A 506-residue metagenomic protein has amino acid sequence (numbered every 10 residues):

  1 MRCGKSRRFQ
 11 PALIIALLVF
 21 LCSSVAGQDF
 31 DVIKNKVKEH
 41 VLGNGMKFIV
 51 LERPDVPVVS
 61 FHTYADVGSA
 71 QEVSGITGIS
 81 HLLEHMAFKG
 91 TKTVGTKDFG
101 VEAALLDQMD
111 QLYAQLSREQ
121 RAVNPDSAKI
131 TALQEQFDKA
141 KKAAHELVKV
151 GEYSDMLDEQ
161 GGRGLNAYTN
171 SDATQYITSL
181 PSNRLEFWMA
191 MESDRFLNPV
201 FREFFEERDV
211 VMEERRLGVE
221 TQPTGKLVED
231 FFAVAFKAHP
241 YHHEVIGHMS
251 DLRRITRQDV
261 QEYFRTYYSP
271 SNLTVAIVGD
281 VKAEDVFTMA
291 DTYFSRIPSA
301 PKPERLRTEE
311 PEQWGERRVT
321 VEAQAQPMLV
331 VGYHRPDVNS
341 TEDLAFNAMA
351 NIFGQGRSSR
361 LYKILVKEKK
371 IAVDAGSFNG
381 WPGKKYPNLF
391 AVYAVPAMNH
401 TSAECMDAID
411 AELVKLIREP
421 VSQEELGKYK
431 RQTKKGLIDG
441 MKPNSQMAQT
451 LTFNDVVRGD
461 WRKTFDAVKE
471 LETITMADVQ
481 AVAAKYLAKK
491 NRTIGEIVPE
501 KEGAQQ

Functional and structural regions predicted by a protein language model:
M1-I14: Bacterial N-terminal signal peptides that target proteins for export
A12-S24: Bacterial N-terminal signal peptides
A26-Q71, T96-N183, F205, L217-N272 (+6 more regions): Non-catalytic beta-strand/loop surface segments
T77-H85, K89: Active-site recognition of the HExxH zinc-binding catalytic motif
D194-F201, F294-P301, D410-V421: A common structural junction motif
G459-F465: C-terminal soluble interaction/assembly domains
